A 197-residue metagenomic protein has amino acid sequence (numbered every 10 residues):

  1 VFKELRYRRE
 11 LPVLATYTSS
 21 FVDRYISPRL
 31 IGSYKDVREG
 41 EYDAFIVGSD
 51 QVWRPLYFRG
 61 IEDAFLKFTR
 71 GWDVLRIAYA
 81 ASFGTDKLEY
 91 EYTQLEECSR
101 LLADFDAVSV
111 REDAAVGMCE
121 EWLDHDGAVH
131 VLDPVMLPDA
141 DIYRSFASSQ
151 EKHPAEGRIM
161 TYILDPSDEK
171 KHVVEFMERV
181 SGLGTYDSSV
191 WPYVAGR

Functional and structural regions predicted by a protein language model:
V1-R100, A147-E151: Aromatic- and Gly/Pro-rich donor/ligand-binding loops that form nucleotide- or phosphate-bearing donor binding pockets
G40-A44, D106, G157: Conserved acidic residues
W72-L75, D106, H125-D126: A short helix->loop->beta-strand "cap" motif at the edges of active sites that frequently abuts
A78-T85, A114-C119, I163-R197: Catalytic donor nucleotide-activated moiety binding site of glycosyltransferases and closely related
F105-E112: A short beta-strand/loop micro-motif in the catalytic core of glycosyltransferases that engages the nucleotide-sugar
G117-D133: Helix-loop-beta element that forms the nucleotide-linked donor phosphate-binding surface in glycosyltransferases
L132-I142: Short beta-strand->alpha-helix junction loop in the catalytic core of nucleotide-activated group-transfer enzymes
E151-D165: Conserved donor-binding/catalytic core segment of Leloir-type glycosyltransferases
